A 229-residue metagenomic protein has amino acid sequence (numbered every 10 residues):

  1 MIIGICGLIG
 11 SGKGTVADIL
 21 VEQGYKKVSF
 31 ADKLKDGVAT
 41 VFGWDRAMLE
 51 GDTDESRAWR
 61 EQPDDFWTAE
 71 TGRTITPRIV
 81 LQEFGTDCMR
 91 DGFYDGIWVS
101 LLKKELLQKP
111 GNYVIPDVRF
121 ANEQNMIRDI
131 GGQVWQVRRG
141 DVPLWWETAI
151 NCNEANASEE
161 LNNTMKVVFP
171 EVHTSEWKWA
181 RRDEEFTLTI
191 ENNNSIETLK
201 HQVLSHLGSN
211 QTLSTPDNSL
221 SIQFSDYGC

Functional and structural regions predicted by a protein language model:
M1-I3: Extreme N-terminal starter segment of soluble prokaryotic enzymes
I5, I115: Hydrophobic anchor at the beta1->P-loop junction of P-loop NTPases
C6-G7, L101, N122, R128-D129 (+1 more regions): Small-molecule kinase domains that catalyze NTP-dependent phosphoryl transfer to phosphate-bearing small molecules
S11: ATP-binding Walker
G14: Walker A/P-loop
V21-V28: Post-Walker A helix-loop "phosphate-sensing" segment adjacent to the P-loop in P-loop NTPases
D32-N112: ATP-dependent small-molecule kinase phosphotransfer cores that center on conserved nucleotide phosphate-binding segments
D117-F120: Short, well-ordered beta-to-alpha junction loops that form the rim of enzyme active sites and present histidine/acidic
